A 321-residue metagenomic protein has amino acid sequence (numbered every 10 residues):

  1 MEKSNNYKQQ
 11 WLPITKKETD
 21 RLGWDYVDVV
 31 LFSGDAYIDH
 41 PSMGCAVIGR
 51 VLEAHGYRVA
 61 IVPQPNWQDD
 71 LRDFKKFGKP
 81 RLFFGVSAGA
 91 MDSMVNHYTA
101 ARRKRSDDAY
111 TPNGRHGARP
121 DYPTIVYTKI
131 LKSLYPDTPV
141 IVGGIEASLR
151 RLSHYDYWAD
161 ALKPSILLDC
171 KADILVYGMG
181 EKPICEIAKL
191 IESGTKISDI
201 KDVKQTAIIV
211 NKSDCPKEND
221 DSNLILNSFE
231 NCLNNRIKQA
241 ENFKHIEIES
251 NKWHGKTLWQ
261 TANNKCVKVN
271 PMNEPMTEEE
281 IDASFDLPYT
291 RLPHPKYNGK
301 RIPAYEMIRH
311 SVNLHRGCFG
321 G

Functional and structural regions predicted by a protein language model:
M1-N5, Q9, F32, D70 (+1 more regions): Catalytic cores of nucleic-acid editing and processing enzymes, centered on the cytidine/adenosine deaminase
M1-N6, H55-R58, A109-P120: Acidic/glycine-enriched edge-of-secondary-structure segments
E2-Y26, A36, K244-L314: N-terminal [4Fe-4S]-dependent radical SAM core
A36, G44, P63-N264, V269-N273: Glycine-rich beta-alpha loop elements in corrinoid/cobalamin-binding modules across cobalamin-dependent enzymes
Y37-I38, F319: Short strand->helix junction
V47-V59: Short helix-loop-beta junction
N313-G321: Local cysteine-cluster metal-coordination motifs and their immediate loop/turn environment, predominantly Fe-S cluster
